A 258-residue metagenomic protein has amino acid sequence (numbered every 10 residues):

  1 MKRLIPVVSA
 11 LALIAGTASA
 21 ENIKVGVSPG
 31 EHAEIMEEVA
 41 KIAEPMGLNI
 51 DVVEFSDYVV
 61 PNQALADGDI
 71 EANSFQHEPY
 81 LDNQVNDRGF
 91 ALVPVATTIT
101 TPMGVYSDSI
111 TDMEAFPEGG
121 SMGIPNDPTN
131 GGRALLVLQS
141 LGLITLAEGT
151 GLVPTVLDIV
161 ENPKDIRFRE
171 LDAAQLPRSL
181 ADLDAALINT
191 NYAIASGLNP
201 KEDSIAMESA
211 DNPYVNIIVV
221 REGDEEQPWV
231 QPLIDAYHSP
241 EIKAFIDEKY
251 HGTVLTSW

Functional and structural regions predicted by a protein language model:
E21-G30, L48-E54, S121-M122: Short, well-ordered beta-strand elements
G30, E54-Y58, G68, N73-D82 (+4 more regions): Beta->alpha turn/N-cap motifs
V53-Q63, T150-R178: Short helix-initiation/N-cap motifs at beta->coil->alpha
Y58-G89, G104-Y106, T111, G131 (+1 more regions): Pocket-flanking alpha-helical
N83-V95, D108-I110, D182, L187 (+1 more regions): Ligand-binding "clamshell"
V95-I144, K243: A conserved helix-loop-strand patch within extracytoplasmic ligand-binding domains of the periplasmic binding
T97-Y106, I194-H238, T253-W258: Periplasmic-binding protein-like
N130-Q139, Y237-S257: Periplasmic-binding protein-like
